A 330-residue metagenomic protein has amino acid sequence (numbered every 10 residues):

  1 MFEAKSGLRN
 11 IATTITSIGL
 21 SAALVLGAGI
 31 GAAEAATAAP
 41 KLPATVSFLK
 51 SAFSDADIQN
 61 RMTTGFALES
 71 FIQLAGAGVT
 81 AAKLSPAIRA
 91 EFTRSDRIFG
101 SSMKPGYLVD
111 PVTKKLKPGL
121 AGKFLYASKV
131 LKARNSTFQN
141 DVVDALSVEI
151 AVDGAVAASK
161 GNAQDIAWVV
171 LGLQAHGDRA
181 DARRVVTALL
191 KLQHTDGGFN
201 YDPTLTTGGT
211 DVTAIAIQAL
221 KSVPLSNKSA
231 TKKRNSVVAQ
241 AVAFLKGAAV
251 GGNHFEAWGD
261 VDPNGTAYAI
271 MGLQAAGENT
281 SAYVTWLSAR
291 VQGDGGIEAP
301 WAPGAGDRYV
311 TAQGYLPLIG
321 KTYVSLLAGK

Functional and structural regions predicted by a protein language model:
M1, Q292-P300: Short helix/strand-capping connector loops at secondary-structure junctions
M1-I15: Bacterial Sec-dependent N-terminal signal peptides
M1-K5, L24, E278: Non-Sec secretion/translocation targeting segments of pathogen effectors
T16-E34: C-terminal segment of classical bacterial N-terminal signal peptides
A28-A32, I150-A157: Structural signature of transmembrane alpha-helix termini at the membrane-water interface
A36-S54, T80-L108, R134-D153, D178-L192 (+3 more regions): Extended, well-ordered alpha-helical scaffold segments
D55-A82, P105-S136, V156-R184, T195-V237 (+2 more regions): An alpha-helical repeat/solenoid feature that recognizes helix-turn-helix modules
